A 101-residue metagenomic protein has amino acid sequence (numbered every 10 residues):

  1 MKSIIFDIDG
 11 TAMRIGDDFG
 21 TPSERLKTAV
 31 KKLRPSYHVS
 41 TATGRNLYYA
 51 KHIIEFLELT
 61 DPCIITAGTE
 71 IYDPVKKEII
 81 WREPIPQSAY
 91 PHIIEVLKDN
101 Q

Functional and structural regions predicted by a protein language model:
M1-K2, T60: Short loop/turn microsegments at loop-to-beta-strand junctions
K2-D18: Asp-based phosphoryl-transfer active-site loop
S23-Q101: Active-site phosphate-binding/coordination module
